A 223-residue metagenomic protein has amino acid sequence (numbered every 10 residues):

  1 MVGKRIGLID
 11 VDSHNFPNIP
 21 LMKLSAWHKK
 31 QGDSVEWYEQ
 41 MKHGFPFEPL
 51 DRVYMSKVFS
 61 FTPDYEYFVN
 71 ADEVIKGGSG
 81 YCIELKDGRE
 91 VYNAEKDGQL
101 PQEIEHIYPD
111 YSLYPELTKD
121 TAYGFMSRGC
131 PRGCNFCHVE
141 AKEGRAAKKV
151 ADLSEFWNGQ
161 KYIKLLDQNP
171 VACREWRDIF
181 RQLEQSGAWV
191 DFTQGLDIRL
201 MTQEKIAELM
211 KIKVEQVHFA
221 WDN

Functional and structural regions predicted by a protein language model:
M1-K76, Y81-I83: A short, structured N-terminal alpha-helical element that caps or precedes a catalytic domain
I9-D12, S56, G77-S79, F125 (+3 more regions): A cross-family glycoside hydrolase active-site/sugar-binding cleft signature
N18, D64-E66, I83-L100, N135 (+1 more regions): Short, charged, surface-exposed secondary-structure boundary motifs
L50-Y54, D72, N135, K161-I163 (+1 more regions): Conserved acidic residues
V74-Y114: Ser/Thr/Gly-rich flexible loops in soluble cytosolic domains mediating phosphotransfer, phosphorylation
E116-E155: Canonical Radical SAM [4Fe-4S] cluster-binding loop centered on the CxxxCxxC motif and its immediate flanking residues
E155-N223: Conserved SAM/AdoMet-binding glycine-rich loop
